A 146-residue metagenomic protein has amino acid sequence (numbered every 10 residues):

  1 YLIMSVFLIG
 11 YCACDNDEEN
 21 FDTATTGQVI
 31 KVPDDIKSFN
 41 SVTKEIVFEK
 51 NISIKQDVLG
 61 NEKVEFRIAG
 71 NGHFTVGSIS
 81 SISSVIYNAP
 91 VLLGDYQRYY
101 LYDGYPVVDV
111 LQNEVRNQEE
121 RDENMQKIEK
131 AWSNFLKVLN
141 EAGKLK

Functional and structural regions predicted by a protein language model:
Y1, D15, A142-K146: Short, Lys/Arg-enriched, disordered terminal segments
Y1-G10: Bacterial N-terminal signal peptides
I9-T23: Bacterial Sec-dependent N-terminal signal peptides
F21-R67, V76-S80: Intrinsic disorder and flexible/low-complexity segments
G70: Residue-level hotspots at or immediately adjacent to binding/recognition sites across diverse folds
I82-D95: A short, polar/charged loop-to-alpha-helix boundary motif
L93-K146: C-terminal partner/receptor-binding element of secreted or periplasmic proteins
